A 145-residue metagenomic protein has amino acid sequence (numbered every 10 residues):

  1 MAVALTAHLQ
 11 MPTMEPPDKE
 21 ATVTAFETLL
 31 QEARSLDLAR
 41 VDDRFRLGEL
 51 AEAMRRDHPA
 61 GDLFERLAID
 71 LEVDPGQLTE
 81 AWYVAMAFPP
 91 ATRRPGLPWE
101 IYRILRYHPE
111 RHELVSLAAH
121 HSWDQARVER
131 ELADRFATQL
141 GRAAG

Functional and structural regions predicted by a protein language model:
M1-L71, S116-A119: N-terminal acidic-hydrophobic amphipathic loop/helix motif that frequently occurs adjacent to catalytic
R44, G61-T138: Amphipathic alpha-helical "recognition" segments
A137-G145: Long, compositionally biased
